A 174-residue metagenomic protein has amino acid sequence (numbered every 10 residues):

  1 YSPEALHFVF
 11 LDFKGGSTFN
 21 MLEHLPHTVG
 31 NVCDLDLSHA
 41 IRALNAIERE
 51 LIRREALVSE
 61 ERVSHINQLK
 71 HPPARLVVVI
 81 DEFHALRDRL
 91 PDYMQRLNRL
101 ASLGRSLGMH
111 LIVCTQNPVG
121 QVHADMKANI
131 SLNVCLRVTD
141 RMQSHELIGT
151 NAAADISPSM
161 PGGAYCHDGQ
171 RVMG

Functional and structural regions predicted by a protein language model:
Y1-I148, A154-S157: P-loop NTPase catalytic phosphate-binding loop
D155-G174: Conserved AAA+ ATPase small/helical "lid" subdomain
